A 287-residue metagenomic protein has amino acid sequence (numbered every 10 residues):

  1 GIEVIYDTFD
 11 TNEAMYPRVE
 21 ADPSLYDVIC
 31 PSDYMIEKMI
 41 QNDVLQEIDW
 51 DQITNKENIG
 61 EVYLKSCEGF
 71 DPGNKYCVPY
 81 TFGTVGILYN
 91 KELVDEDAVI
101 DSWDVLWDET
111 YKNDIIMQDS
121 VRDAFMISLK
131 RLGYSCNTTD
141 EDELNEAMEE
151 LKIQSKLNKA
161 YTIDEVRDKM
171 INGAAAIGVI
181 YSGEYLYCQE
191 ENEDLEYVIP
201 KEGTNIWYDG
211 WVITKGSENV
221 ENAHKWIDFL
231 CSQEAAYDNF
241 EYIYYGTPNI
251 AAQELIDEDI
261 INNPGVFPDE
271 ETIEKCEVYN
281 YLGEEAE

Functional and structural regions predicted by a protein language model:
G1-K38, D168: Early extracytoplasmic/lumenal segment of secretory-pathway proteins
N12, P17, D33-F82, E96-D104: Hinge/lid segment of periplasmic solute-binding proteins
D22-I29, V44-Q46, Y111-N113, N172-V179: Alpha-to-beta junction loops
I40-E47, P72-K75, Y187-I199, I261-N263: Ligand-binding "clamshell"
Q46-E57, C77, E193-N205, T214-S217: Short beta-strand->loop
L93-D101, G133-T139, S217-A223: Short helix-loop capping/hinge motifs at secondary-structure junctions, enriched in acidic/polar residues
I116-S120, A124, S128-L132, C136-P200: Ligand-binding pocket segment of bilobal, Venus flytrap-like solute-binding proteins
D209, T214-E274: Mature extracytoplasmic/periplasmic domains
